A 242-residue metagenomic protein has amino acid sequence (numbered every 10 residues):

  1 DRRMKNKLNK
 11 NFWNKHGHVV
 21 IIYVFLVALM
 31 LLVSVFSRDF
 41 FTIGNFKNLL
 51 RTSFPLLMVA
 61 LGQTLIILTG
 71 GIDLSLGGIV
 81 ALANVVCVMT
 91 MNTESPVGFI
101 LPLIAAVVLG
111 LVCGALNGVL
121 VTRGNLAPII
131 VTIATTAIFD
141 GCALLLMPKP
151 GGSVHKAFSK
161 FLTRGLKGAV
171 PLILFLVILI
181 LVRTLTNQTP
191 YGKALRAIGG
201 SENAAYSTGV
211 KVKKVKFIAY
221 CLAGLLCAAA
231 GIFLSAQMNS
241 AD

Functional and structural regions predicted by a protein language model:
R2-A60, S95-L101, V210: Membrane-interfacial amphipathic/re-entrant helices at transmembrane-helix boundaries
N9, G124, P128-A194, V215-I218 (+1 more regions): Transmembrane helix-bundle core of multi-pass membrane transporters and related energy-transducing complexes
V19-V24, L49, L57, G78-L82 (+4 more regions): Hydrophobic alpha-helical transmembrane segments
F25-T42, T69, A143-M147, V182-P190: Structural signal for alpha-helical transmembrane segments and their membrane-water exit/capping regions in multi-pass
L31-F36, F40-S95, V119-G124: Single transmembrane alpha-helix segments in multi-pass membrane proteins
S95-T136, V177: Alpha-helical transmembrane segments within multi-pass membrane transporters and channels
V212-C227: Start (N-cap) of specific transmembrane helices in multi-pass transporter permeases
